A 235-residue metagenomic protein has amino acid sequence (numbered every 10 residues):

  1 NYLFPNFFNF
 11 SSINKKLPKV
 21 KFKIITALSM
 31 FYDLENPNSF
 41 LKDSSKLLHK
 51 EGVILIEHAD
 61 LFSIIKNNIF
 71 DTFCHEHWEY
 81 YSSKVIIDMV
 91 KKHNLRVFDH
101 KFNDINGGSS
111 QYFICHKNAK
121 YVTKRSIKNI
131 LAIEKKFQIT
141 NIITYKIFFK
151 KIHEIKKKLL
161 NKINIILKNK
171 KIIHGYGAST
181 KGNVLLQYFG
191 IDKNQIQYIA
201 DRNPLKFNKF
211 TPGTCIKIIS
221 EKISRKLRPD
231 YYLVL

Functional and structural regions predicted by a protein language model:
Y2-K15, K217-I219: Conserved SAM-binding strand-loop segment of SAM-dependent methyltransferases
K23-T26: A conserved beta-strand element that flanks and buttresses the S-adenosyl-L-methionine
M30: Hydrophobic adenine-recognition pocket in adenosine-nucleotide-binding enzymes
N38-L55: A short glycine-rich, Lys/Arg-flanked "PGG" loop and its adjoining helix->strand segment in the class I
I56-E79, S83-V85: Short, glycine-/aromatic-enriched active-site segment of Class I SAM-dependent methyltransferases
L95-N106: Conserved S-adenosyl-L-methionine
G107-K151, I155: Flexible, glycine-/basic-rich loop-and-beta segments that form/coincide with the SAM-dependent methyltransferase
I166, K170-Q187: Glycine-rich adenosine-cofactor-binding loop
